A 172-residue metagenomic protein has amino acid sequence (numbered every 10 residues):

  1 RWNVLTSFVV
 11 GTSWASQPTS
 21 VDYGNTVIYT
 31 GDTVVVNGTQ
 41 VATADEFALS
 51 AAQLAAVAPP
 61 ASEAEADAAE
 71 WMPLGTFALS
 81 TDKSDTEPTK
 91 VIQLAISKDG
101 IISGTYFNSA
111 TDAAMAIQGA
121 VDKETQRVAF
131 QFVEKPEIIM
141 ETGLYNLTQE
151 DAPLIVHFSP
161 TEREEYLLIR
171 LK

Functional and structural regions predicted by a protein language model:
R1-P60: Low-complexity segments
N3, I96-S97, N108, D122 (+2 more regions): Acidic/polar residues at beta-strand termini and the immediately following turn/coil
T33-V34, Q40-V41, I101-I102, Q126-V128 (+1 more regions): Hydrophobic residues embedded in beta-strands of well-ordered beta-sheets
P60-P88, D151-F158, E162-L171: Tryptophan-anchored aromatic micro-motifs
A78-D82, S103-N108, A129-V133, L154-F158: Short beta-strand segments that buttress and anchor functional surface loops
E87-A120: N-terminal glycine/threonine-rich, aromatic-flanked beta-hairpin/loop signature
L94-I102, E124-T125, Y145-D151, K172: Short, solvent-exposed coil/turn segments at beta-strand boundaries
N108-L147: Contiguous, well-ordered beta-strand patches that form the walls/edges of small beta-barrel/beta-sandwich domains
